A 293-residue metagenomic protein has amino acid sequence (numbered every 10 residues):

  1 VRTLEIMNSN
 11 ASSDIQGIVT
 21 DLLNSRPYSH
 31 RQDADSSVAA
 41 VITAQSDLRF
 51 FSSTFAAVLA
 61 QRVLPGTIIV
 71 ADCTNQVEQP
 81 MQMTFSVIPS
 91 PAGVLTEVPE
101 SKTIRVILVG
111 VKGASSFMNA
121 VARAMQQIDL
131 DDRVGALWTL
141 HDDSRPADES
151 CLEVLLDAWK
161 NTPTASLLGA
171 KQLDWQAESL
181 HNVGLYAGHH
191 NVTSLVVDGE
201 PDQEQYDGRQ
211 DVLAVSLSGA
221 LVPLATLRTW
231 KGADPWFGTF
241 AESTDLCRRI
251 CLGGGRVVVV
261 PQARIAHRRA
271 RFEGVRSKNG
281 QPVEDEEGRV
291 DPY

Functional and structural regions predicted by a protein language model:
R2-A57: N-proximal low-complexity "stem/linker" segments adjacent to membrane-targeting elements
A56-P65: Short, acidic, metal-binding catalytic loop of nucleotide-sugar glycosyltransferases
V111-D129: Glycine-rich, basic loop-to-helix element that forms the pyrophosphate-binding segment of sugar-nucleotide handling
R133-R145: Short beta-strand-to-loop acidic/aromatic patch adjacent to the donor-nucleotide binding site
R145-L185: Conserved donor NDP-sugar-binding/catalytic core segment of glycosyltransferases
P201-V222, D285, V290: A recurrent flexible, glycine/aromatic-enriched loop bordering the glycosyltransferase active site that acts as
L213-V222, T226-K231, W236-R264: A short, conserved alpha-helix in the catalytic core of glycosyltransferases
L252-Y293: Active-site-adjacent helix/loop segment of glycosyltransferases that harbors family-specific signature motifs
